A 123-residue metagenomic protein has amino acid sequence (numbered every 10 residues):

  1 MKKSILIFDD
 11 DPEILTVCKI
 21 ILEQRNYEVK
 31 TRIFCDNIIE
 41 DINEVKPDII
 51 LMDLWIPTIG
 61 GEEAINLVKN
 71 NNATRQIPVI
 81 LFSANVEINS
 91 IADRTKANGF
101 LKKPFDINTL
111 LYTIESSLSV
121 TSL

Functional and structural regions predicted by a protein language model:
P12-K30: Two-component/phosphorelay signaling modules centered on CheY-like receiver
L15, P57, R75: The feature encodes the CheY-like receiver
T31-I49: Acidic, metal-coordinating helix/loop segments flanking the phosphotransfer/catalytic sites of two-component signaling
D53: Active-site residues of response regulator receiver
I56-I59, V68: Hydrophobic residue at a beta-alpha junction that N-caps the helix immediately following a catalytic beta-strand/loop
I80-F82: Hydrophobic/aromatic residues positioned on beta-strands within the core alpha/beta folds
F105-S116, S122: C-terminal output helix
